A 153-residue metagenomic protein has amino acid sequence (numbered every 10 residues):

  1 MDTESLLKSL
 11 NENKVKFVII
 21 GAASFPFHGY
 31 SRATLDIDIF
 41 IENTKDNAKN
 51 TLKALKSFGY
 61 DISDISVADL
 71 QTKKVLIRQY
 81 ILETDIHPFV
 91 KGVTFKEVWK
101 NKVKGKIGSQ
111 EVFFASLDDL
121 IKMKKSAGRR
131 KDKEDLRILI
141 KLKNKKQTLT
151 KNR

Functional and structural regions predicted by a protein language model:
M1-R153: Compositionally biased terminal segments of proteins
